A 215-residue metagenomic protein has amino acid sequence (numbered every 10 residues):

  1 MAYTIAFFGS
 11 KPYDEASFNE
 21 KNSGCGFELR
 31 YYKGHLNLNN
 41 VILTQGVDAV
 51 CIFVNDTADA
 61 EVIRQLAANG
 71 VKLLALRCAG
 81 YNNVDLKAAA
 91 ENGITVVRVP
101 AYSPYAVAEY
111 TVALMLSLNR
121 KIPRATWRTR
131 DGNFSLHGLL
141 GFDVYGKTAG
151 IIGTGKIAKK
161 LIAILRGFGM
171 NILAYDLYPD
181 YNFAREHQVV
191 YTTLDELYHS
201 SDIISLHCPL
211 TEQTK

Functional and structural regions predicted by a protein language model:
A2-T95: An N-terminal-biased, well-structured beta-alpha scaffold segment characteristic of Rossmann-like dinucleotide-binding
S10, T154-G155: Glycine-rich Rossmann-fold phosphate-binding loop(s) that bind the pyrophosphate of adenine dinucleotide cofactors
R30-L36, V54-N55, R128-H137, A184-Y191 (+1 more regions): Short gly/ser/thr-rich secondary-structure transition/capping motifs
L43-Q45, A68, V144, E196-S201: A short, aliphatic-rich alpha-helical micro-motif
N92-I94, P100-T148, K160-G167: Phosphate-binding beta-alpha-beta segment of Rossmann-like dinucleotide-binding domains, i.e., the NAD(P)
G167-R185: NAD(P)-binding Rossmann-fold cofactor-contacting core
P179-K215: Rossmann-like adenosine-cofactor binding region
